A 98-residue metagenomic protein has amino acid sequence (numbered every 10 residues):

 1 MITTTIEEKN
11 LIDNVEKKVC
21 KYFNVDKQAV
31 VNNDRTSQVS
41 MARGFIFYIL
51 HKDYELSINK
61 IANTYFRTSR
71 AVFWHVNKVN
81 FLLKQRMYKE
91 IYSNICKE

Functional and structural regions predicted by a protein language model:
M1-K17: General nucleic-acid-binding
E16, S57-I58: Helix-turn-helix DNA-binding elements, focusing on the entry/boundary residues of the two helices that contact DNA
K21-R43: Short, Lys/Arg-enriched anionic-surface-contact patches
S40-L56: Short, amphipathic alpha-helical "recognition" segments used to contact nucleic acids or chromatin
H51, V76, N80-L83: DNA major-groove recognition helix of helix-turn-helix
N59-T64, T68: Short alpha-helical "recognition helix" segments of helix-turn-helix
L82-E98: Short Lys/Arg-enriched helix C-cap and helix-to-coil transition segments that create basic nucleic-acid-contact patches
